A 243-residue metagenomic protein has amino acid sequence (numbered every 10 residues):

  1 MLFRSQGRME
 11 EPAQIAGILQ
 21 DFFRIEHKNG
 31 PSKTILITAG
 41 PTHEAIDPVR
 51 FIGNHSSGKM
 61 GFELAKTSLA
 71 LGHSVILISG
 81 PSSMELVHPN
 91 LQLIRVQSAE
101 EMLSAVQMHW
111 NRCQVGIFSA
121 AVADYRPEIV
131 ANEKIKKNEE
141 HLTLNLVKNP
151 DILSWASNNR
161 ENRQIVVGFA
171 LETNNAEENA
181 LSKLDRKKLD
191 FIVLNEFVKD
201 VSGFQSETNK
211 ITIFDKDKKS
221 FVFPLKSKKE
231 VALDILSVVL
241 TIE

Functional and structural regions predicted by a protein language model:
M1-L2: Short, small-residue-biased leader/transition segments that mark boundaries at the very start of proteins
A13-P31: Flexible nucleotide-interacting loop at or near the entrance of a catalytic core
K28, E161-R163, A176-E243: Glycine-rich phosphate/adenylate-binding loop
N29-S98: Glycine-rich phosphate/diphosphate-binding loop of Rossmann-like nucleotide-binding domains
T38, A45-K59, E139-K148, L171-E172 (+1 more regions): Short, glycine-rich nucleotide/cofactor-binding loops
V49, G61, A65, V106 (+3 more regions): Generic hydrophobic/aromatic pocket-lining and core-packing "Φ" positions
Q97-A170, N174-V201: Glycine-rich phosphate-binding loop
